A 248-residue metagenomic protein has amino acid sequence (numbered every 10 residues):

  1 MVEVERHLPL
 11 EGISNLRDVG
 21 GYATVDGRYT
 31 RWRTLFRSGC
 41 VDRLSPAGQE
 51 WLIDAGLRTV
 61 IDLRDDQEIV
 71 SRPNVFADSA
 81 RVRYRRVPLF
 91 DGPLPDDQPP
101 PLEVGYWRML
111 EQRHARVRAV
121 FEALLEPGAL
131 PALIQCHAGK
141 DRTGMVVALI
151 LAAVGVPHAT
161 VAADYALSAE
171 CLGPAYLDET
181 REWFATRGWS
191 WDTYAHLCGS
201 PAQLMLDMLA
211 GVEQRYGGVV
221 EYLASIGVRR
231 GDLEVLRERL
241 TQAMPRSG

Functional and structural regions predicted by a protein language model:
M1-L133, M145-G248: Cys-dependent protein tyrosine phosphatase-like superfamily
A138, R142-T143: Ser/Thr-glycine-rich phosphate-binding loops at phosphate-binding pockets of nucleotides, nucleotide cofactors
